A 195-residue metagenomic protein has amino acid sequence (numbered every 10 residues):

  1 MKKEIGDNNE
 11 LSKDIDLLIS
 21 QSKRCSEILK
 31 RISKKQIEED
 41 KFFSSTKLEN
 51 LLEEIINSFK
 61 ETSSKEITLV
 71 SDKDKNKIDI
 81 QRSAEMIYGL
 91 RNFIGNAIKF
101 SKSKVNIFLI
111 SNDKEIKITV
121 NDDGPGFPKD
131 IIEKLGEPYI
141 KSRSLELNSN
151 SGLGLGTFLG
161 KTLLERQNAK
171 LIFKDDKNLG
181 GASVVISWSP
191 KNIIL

Functional and structural regions predicted by a protein language model:
E10-D72: Conserved DHp (HisKA) dimerization/phosphotransfer helix of two-component histidine kinases, i.e., the long coiled-coil
V70-G89: Conserved short strand/loop->alpha-helix "switch" segment adjacent to the catalytic nucleotide/phosphoryl-transfer site
K104-K114: Short beta-strand/loop element within the Bergerat-fold HATPase_c
D122: Acidic ATP/Mg2+-coordinating residue in the GHKL
F127-I140: Short conserved segment of the HATPase_c
L159-N168: Conserved glycine-/histidine-rich ATP-lid loop and adjacent helix of the Bergerat-fold HATPase_c
